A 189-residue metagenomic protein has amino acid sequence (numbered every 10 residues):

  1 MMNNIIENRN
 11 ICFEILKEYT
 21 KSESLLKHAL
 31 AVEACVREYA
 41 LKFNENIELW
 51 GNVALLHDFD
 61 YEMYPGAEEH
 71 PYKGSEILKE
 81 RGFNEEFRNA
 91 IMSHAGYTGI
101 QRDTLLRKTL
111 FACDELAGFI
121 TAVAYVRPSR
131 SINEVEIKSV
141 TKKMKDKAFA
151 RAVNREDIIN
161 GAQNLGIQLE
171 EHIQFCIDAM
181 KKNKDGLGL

Functional and structural regions predicted by a protein language model:
M1-G66: Acidic/His-rich, divalent-metal-binding segments that scaffold phosphate/diphosphate chemistry
M1-I5, E80, N160-G161, E170: N-terminal entry module detector
E7, I11, K27-A31, E69 (+5 more regions): Conserved active-site and cofactor/substrate-binding residues in soluble primary-metabolism enzymes
R9, K21-L26, Y64, R81-N84 (+3 more regions): Short, structured coil/loop segments at alpha-helix boundaries
F13, K17, E33, R37 (+6 more regions): Predominant activation on well-ordered alpha-helical scaffold segments within soluble catalytic domains
K17, R37, L41, K79 (+2 more regions): Short polybasic/polar patches that bind polyanions
T20, I132, K138-L189: C-terminal binding/interaction regions
F43-K147, I159: Divalent metal-dependent catalytic cores for phosphoryl transfer on phosphate-bearing substrates
